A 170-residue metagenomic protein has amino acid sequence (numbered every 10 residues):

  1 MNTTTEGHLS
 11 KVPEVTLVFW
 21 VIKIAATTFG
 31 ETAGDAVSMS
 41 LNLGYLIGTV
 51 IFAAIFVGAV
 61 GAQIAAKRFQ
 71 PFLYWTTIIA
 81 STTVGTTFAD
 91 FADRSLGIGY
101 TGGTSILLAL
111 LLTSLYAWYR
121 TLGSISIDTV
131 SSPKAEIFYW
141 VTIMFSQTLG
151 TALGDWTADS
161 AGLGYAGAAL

Functional and structural regions predicted by a protein language model:
M1-L170: Polytopic alpha-helical membrane proteins, predominantly small-molecule transporters/carriers
